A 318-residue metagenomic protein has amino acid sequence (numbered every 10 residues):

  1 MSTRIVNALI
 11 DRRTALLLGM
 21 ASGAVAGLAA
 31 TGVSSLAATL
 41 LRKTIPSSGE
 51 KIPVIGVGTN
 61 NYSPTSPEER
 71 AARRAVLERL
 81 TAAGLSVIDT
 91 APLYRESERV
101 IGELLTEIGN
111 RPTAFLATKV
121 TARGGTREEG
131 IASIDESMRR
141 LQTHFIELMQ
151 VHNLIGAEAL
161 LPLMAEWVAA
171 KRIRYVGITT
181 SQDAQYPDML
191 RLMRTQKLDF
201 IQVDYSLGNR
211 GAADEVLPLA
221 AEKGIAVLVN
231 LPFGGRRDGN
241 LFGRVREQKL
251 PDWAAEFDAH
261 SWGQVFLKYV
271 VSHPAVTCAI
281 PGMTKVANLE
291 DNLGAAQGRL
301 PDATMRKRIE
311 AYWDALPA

Functional and structural regions predicted by a protein language model:
S2-G23: N-terminal secretory signal peptides and thylakoid transit peptides that target proteins across membranes
G23, I45, E215-A318: Structured C-terminal cap/extension of enzyme domains
A29-G58, S66-E68: C-terminal segment of N-terminal export signals and the immediately downstream linker at the start of the mature
I45, V57, I88, I101 (+7 more regions): Conserved, mostly hydrophobic/aromatic
P46-G49, G102-R111, M138-Q142, V168 (+1 more regions): Acidic (Asp/Glu)-rich catalytic clusters
N60-R70, K119-R127, E256: Active-site mouth loops of central-metabolism enzymes
T65-S66, A122-G211, E215, E222-L228 (+1 more regions): Glycine/proline-rich, positively charged, aromatic-decorated active-site loop/lid region on the catalytic face
D89-L105: Glycine-rich, proline-tolerant flexible connector loops at the mouths of alpha/beta enzymes
